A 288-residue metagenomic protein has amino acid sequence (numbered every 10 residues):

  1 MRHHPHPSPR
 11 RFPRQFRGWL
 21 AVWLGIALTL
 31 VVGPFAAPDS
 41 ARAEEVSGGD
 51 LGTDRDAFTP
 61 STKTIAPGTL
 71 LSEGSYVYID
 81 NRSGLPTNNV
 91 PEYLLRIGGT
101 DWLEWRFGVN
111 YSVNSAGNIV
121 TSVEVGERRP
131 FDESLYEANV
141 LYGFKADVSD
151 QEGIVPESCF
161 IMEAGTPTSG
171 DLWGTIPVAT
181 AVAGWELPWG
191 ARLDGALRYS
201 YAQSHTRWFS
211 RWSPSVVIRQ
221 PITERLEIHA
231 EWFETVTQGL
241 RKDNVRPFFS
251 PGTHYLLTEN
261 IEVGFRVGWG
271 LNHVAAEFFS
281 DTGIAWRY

Functional and structural regions predicted by a protein language model:
M1-H4, A37, G52-D54: Intrinsically disordered, low-complexity peptide-like regions
M1-R17: N-terminal secretory signal peptides that target proteins for export/translocation
W19-P34: Bacterial N-terminal signal peptides
V31-E44: Bacterial Sec-dependent signal peptides at the C-terminal "C-region" and cleavage site
A41-Y288: Transmembrane beta-barrel domains of Gram-negative outer membranes and organellar outer membranes
